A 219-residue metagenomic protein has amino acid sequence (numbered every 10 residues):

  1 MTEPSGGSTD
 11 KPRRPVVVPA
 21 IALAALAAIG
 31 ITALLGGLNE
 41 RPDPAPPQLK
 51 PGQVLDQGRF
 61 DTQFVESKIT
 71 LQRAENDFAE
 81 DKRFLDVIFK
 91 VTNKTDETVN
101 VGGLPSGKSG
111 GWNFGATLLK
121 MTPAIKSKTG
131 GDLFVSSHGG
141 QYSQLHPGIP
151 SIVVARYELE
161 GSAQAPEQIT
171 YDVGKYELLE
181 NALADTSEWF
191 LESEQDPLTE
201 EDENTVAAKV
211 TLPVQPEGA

Functional and structural regions predicted by a protein language model:
M1-Q63, D196-A219: Membrane engagement elements in two modes
Q48-P51, Q72-A74, S136-Q141: Short structured motifs
Q57-R59, K82-D86, H138-G140, P150-I152 (+1 more regions): Extracytoplasmic
R59, K68-D86, E97-V99, Y142-P147: Short, solvent-exposed beta-strand/turn "edge" segments of beta-rich domains on protein surfaces
A79, K94-S151, F190-S193, T199: The feature marks short-to-medium sequence segments in extracytoplasmic or secretory-pathway proteins
V87-V91, A155: Buried hydrophobic-core signal for structured, non-transmembrane domains
K90-E97, E160-S162: Short solvent-exposed strand-capping/beta-turn motif centered on an Asx-Ser/Thr pair
V154, L159-S187: Short, surface-exposed ligand- or partner-binding patches at beta-edge/loop junctions that are enriched in aromatics
